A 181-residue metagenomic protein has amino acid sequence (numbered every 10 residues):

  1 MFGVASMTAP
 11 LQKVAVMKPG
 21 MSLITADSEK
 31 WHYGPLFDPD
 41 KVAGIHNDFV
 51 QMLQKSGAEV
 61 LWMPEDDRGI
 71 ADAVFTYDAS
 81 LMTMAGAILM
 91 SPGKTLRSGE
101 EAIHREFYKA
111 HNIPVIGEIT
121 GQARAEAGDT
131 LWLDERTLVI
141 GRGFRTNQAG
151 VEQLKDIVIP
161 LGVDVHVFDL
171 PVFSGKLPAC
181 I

Functional and structural regions predicted by a protein language model:
M1-I181: The feature marks the mature, well-folded catalytic cores of soluble enzymes
